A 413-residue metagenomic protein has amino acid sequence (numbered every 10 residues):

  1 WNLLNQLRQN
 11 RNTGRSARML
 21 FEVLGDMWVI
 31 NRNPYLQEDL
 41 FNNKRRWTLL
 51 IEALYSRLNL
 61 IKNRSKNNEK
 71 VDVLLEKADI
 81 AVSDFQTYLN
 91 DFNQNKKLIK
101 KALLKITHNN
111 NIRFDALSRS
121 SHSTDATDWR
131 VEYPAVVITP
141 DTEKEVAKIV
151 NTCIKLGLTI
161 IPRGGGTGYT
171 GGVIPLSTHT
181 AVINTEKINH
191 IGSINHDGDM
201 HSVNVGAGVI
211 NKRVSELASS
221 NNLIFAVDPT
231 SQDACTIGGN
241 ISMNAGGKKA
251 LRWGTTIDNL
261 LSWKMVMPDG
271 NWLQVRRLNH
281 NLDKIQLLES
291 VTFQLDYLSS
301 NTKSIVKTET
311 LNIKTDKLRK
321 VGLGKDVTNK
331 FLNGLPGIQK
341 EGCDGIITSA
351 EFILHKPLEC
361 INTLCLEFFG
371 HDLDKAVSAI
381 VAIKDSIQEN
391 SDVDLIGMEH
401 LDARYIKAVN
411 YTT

Functional and structural regions predicted by a protein language model:
W1-N151, G168-H201, T230, I353-L354 (+2 more regions): N-terminal flexible segment immediately upstream of the FAD-binding catalytic core in FAD-dependent oxidoreductases
L98-N109, K148-L158, L217, A379-N390: Generic non-transmembrane alpha-helical segments
N109-A116, F225-P229, T308-T310, K317-K325 (+1 more regions): Flexible, glycine/charged-enriched surface loops at secondary-structure junctions
N111, G157-I160, T180, G345 (+2 more regions): Beta-sheet entry/capping signal
P134, I191, L260, I347 (+1 more regions): A broad structural signal for short, well-ordered beta-strand segments within beta-sheet-rich domains
I160-P162, F225: ATP-grasp fold ATP-binding core
R163-T167: Glycine-rich beta-strand-to-loop/alpha-helix junction loops that act as flexible
I191-D197, N204-A207, N211-V381: FAD-binding subdomain of flavoenzyme oxidoreductases
